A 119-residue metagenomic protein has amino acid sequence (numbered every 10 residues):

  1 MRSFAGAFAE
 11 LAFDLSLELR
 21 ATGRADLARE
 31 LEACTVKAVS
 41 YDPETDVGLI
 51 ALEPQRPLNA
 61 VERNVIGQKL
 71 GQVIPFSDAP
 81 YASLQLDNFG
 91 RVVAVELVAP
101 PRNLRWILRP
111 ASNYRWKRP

Functional and structural regions predicted by a protein language model:
M1-T35, E44-T45: C-terminal-biased regions
A21, V36-Y81, N88-F89, L97-P119: Intrinsically disordered terminal and processing segments
